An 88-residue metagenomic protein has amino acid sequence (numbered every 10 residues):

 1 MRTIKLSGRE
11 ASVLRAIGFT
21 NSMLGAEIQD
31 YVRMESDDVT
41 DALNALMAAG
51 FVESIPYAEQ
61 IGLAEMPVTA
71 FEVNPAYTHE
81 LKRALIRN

Functional and structural regions predicted by a protein language model:
M1-V13: Short alpha-helical segments that sit at the start of domains
K5-L6, M34, V73: Alpha-helical hairpin
R15-F19: Short, locally clustered residues in the helix-turn-helix/winged-helix DNA-binding domain
S22-Y31: Short acidic, hydrophobic short linear motifs in intrinsically disordered regions
R33-A49, S54: Short amphipathic alpha-helical interaction segments
P56-V68: Short, Lys/Arg-rich nucleic-acid/phosphate-binding segment
V68-N88: Short, amphipathic alpha-helical interaction segments positioned at domain boundaries
